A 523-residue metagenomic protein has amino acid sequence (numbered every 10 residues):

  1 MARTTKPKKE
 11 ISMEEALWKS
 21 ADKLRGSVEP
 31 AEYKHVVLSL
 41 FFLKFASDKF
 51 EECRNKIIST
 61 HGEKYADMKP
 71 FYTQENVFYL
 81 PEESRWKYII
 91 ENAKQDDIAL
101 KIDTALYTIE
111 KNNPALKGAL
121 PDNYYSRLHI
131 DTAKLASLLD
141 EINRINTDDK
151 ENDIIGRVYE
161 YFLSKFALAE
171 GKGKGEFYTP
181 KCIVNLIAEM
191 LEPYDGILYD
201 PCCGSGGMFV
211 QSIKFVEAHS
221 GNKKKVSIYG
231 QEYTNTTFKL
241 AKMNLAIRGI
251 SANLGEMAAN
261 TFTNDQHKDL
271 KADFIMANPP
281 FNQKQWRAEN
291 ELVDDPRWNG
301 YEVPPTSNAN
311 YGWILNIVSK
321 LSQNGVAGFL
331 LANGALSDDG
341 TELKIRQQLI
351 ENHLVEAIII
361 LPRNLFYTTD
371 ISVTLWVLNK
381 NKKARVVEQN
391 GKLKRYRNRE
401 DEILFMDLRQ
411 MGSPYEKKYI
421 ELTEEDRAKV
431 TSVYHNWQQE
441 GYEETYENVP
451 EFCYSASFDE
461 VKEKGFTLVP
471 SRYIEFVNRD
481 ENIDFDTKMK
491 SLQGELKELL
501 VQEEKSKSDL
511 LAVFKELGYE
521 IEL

Functional and structural regions predicted by a protein language model:
M1-Y194, N253-Q266, I360-R363, N381 (+3 more regions): Non-catalytic, mostly N-terminal accessory regions of nucleic-acid modification and defense proteins
A16, K23, E32-F45, F238 (+2 more regions): Conserved Class I SAM-dependent methyltransferase catalytic core
L128, D148, C202, G230-T234 (+6 more regions): Hydrophobic alpha-helical scaffolding
G173-A277, N282-L292, R297-Y301, A332-N333 (+2 more regions): Conserved S-adenosyl-L-methionine
V210, K239, A277-P279, Y311-L315 (+11 more regions): Feature representing long, continuous alpha-helical segments
K271-A272, N308-N310, N324-L330, V355-E356 (+6 more regions): Active-site lining segments that contact anionic ligands and/or coordinate catalytic metals
F281-V303, N310, L343, Q348-E351 (+4 more regions): Accessory, often C-terminal, charged low-complexity segments
K284-A288, G328-F329, D338-E342, I358 (+4 more regions): Extended hydrophobic-aromatic, low-complexity segments
